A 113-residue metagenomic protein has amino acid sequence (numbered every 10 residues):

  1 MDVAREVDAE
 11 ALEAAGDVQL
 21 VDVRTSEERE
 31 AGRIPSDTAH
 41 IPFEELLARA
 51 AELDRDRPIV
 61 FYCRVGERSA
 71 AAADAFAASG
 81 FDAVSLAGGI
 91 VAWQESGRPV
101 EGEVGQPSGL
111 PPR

Functional and structural regions predicted by a protein language model:
M1-Q19, V23-P58, E67-R113: Rhodanese-like catalytic fold shared by cysteine-dependent sulfurtransferases and DSP/PTP-type phosphatases
Y62: Short, surface-exposed ligand- or partner-binding patches at beta-edge/loop junctions that are enriched in aromatics
